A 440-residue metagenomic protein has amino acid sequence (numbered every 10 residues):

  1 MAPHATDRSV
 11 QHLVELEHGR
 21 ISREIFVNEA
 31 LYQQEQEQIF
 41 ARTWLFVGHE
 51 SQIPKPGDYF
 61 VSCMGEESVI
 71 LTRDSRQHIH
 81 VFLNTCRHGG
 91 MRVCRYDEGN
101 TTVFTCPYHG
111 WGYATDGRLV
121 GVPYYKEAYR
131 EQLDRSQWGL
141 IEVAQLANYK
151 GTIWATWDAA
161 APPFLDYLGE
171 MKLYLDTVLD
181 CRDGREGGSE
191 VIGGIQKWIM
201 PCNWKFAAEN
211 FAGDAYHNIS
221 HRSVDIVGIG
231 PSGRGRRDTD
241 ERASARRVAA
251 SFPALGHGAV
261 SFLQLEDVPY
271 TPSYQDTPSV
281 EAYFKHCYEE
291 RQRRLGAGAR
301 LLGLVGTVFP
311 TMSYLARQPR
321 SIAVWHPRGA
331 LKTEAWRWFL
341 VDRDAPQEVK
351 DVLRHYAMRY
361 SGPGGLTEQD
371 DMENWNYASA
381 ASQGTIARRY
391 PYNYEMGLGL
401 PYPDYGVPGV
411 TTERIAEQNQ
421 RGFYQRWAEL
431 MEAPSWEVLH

Functional and structural regions predicted by a protein language model:
M1-H12, V438-H440: Basic/polar N-terminal segments that are highly enriched at the extreme N-terminus, encompassing both cleavable
R8-R23: Short, contiguous pre-domain boundary segments
E24-I25, E29-F40, W44-M64: Glycine/alanine-rich phosphate-binding loops at beta-alpha junctions
F40-W44, M91, Y216: Generic structural signal for secondary-structure transition and capping sites
R42-P54, Y124-R130, G303-F309: Short Pro/Gly-enriched beta-strand edge/turn motifs at strand-loop
I53-A159, P163-L173: Rieske [2Fe-2S] iron-sulfur-binding domain
A144-A147, T152-H440: C-terminal catalytic domain of Rieske-type non-heme iron oxygenases
